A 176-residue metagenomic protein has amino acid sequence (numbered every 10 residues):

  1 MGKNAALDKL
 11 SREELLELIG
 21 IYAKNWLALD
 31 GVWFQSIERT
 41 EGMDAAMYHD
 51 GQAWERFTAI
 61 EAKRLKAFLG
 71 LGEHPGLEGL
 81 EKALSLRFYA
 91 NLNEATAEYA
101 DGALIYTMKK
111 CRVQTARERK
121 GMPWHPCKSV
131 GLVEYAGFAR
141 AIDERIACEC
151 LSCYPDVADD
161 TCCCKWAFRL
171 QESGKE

Functional and structural regions predicted by a protein language model:
M1-I105, R112-V130, R140-A141, R145-C163 (+1 more regions): N-terminal accessory segment detector
E134: ATP phosphate-binding glycine-rich loop and adjacent ATP-lid/helix-beta elements within ATP-binding kinase/ATPase
G137: Surface-exposed charge patches
